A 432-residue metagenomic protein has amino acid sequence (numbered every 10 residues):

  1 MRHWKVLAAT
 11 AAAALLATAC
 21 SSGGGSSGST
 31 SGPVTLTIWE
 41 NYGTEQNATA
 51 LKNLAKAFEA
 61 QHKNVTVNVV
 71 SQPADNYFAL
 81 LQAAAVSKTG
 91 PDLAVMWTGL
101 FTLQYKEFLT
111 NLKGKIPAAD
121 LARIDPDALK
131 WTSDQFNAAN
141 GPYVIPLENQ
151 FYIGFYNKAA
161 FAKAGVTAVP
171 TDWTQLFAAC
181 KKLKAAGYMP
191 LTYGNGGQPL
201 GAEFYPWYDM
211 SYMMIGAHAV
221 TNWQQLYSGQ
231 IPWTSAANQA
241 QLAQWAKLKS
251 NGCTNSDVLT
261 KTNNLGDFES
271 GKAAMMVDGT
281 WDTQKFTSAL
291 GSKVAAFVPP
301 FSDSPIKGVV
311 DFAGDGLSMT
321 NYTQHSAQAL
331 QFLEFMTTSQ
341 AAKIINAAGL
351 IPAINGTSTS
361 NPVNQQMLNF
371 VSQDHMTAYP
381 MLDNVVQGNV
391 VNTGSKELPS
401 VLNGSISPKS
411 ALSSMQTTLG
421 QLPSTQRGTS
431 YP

Functional and structural regions predicted by a protein language model:
M1-T37, A60, A118, S424-P432: Short, low-complexity disordered leader/linker segments with a strong preference for bacterial N-terminal type II
K56, A60, N140, A164 (+5 more regions): Extracytoplasmic/periplasmic substrate-recognition and gating elements
A57-D127, A162-T171, D267, M275 (+4 more regions): Extracytoplasmic "Venus flytrap"/periplasmic binding protein-like
G99-Y152, Y205-P206, A295-F297, P362: Hinge/lid segment of periplasmic solute-binding proteins
K113-D127, G197, M214-A240, S288-A289 (+3 more regions): Short, solvent-exposed loop/beta-turn-alpha elements that line the ligand-binding surface or hinge of extracytoplasmic
P126-T132, F297-V298, N346-K396, S400 (+1 more regions): Long, aromatic- and glycine/proline-rich binding clefts that accommodate carbohydrate-like moieties
A139-L147, Y152, F177-Q230: Extracytoplasmic/periplasmic solute-binding protein
K181-K182, Q225-D257: Glycine-centered hinge/linker elements that transmit conformational signals in sensory and ligand-binding systems
